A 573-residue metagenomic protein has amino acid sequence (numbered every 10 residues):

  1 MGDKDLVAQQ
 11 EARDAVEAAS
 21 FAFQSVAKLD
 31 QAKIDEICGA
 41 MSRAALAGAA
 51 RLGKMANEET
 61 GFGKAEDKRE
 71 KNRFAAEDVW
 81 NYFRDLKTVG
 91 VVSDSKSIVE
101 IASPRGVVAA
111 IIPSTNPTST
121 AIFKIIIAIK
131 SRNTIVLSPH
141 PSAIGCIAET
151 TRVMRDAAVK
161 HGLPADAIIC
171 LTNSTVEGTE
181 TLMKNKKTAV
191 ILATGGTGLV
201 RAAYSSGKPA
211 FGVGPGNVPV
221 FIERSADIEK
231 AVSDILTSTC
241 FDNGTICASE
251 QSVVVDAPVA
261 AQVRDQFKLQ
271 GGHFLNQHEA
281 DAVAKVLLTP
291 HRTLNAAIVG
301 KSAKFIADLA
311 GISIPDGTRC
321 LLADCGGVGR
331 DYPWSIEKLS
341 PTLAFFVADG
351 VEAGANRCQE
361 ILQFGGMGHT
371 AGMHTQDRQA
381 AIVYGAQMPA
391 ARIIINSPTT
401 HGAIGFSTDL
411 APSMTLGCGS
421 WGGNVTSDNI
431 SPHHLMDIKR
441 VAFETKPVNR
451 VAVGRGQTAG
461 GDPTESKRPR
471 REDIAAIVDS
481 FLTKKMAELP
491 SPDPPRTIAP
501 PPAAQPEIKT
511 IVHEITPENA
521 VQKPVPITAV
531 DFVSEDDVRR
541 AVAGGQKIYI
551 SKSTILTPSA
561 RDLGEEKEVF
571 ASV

Functional and structural regions predicted by a protein language model:
M1-I98, I127, L269: N-terminal Rossmann-like NAD(P)+-binding subdomain of aldehyde/semialdehyde dehydrogenases
L6, I122, V200-G329: ALDH superfamily catalytic-core signature
S20-F23, A27-D30, C38-A49, G53-A56 (+16 more regions): Structural signal for hydrophobic packing residues in well-ordered secondary-structure cores of soluble enzyme domains
K28-A32, G162-I168, N243-I246, H273-A284 (+3 more regions): Flexible, glycine/charged-enriched surface loops at secondary-structure junctions
T88-K230: Rossmann-like NAD(P) dinucleotide-binding subdomain of oxidoreductase/dehydrogenase enzymes
I312-I477: Conserved C-terminal structural/oligomerization subdomain of aldehyde/semialdehyde dehydrogenase
V441, K446-V573: Short amphipathic alpha-helical interaction/tethering modules
